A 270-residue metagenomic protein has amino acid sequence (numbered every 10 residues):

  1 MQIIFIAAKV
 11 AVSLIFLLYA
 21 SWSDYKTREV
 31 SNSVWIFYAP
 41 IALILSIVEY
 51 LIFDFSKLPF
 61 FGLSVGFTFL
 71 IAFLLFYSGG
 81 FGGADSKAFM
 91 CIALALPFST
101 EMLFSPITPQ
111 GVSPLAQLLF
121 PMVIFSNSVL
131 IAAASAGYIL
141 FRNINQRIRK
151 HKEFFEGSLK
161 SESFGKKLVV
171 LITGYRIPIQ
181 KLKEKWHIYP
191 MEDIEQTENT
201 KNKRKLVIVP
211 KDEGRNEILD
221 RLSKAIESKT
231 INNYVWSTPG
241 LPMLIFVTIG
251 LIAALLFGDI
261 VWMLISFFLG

Functional and structural regions predicted by a protein language model:
M1-G270: A membrane-topology feature that recognizes alpha-helical transmembrane segments and their immediate juxtamembrane
